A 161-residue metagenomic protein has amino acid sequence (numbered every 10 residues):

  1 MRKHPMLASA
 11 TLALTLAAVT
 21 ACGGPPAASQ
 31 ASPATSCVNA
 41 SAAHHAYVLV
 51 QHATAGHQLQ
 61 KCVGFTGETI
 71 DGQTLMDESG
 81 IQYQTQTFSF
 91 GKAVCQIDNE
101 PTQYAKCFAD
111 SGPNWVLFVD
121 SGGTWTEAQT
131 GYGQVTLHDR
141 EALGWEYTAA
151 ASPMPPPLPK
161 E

Functional and structural regions predicted by a protein language model:
R2-T11, T20-E161: Ubiquitin-like/PB1-type beta-grasp interaction modules and other compact soluble beta-rich domains
